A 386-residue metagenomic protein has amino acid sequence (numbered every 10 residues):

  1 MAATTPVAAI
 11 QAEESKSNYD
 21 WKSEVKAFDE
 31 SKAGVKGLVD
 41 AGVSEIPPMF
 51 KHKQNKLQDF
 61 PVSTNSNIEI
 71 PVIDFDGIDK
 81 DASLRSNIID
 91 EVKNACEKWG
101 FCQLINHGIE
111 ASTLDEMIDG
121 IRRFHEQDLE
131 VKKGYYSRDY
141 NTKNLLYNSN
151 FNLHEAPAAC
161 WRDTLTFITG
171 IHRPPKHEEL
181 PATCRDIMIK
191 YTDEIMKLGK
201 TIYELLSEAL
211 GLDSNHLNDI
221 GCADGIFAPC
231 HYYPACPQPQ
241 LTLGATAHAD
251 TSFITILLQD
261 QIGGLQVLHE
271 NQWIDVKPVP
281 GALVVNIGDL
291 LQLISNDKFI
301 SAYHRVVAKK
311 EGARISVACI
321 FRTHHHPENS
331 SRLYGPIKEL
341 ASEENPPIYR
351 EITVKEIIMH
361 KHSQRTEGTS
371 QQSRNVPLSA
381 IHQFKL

Functional and structural regions predicted by a protein language model:
M1-L386: Peripheral, non-catalytic segments flanking oxidoreductase cores
